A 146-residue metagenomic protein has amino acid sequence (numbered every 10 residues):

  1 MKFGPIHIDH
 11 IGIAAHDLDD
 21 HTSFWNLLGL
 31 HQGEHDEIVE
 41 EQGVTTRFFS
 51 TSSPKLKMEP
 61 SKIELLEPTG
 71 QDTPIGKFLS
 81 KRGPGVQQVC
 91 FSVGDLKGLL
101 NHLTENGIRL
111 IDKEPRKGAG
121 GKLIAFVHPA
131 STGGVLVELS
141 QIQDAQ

Functional and structural regions predicted by a protein language model:
M1-K2, E37, R47-S50, P54-M58 (+3 more regions): Vicinal oxygen chelate
M1-V44: Long, hydrophobic N-terminal alpha-helical segment
I6, P84, G134: Structured loop/turn residues at beta-strand edges in well-structured enzyme cores
A15-T22, N26-L28, Q32, T69-A130: Vicinal oxygen chelate
V44, M58-P60, K81-V86: Short connector loops at helix/strand junctions that flank enzyme active sites, especially segments positioning acidic
